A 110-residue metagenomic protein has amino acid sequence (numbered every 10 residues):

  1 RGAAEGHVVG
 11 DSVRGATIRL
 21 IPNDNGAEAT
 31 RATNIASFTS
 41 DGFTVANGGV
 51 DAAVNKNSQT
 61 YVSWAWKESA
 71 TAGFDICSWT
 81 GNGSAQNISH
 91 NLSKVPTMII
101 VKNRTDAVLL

Functional and structural regions predicted by a protein language model:
R1-L110: Surface-exposed molecular-recognition determinants
